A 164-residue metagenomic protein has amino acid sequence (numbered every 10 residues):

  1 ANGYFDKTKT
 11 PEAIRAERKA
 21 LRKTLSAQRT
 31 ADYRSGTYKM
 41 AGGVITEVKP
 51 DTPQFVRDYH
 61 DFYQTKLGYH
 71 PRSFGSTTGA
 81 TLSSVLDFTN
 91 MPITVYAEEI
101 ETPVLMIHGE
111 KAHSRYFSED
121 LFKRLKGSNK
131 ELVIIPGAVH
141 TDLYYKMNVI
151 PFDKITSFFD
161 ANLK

Functional and structural regions predicted by a protein language model:
A1-F5, H113-Y116, H140-D142: Flexible loop/turn segments at secondary-structure boundaries
A1-T65: Alpha/beta-hydrolase-fold enzymes
Y63-S83: Flexible internal linker/loop segments at domain or repeat junctions
T78-Y96, T102: Active-site nucleophile elbow and catalytic-triad environment of alpha/beta-hydrolase enzymes
E99-I100, M106-H108: Short beta-strand/loop motif that positions the catalytic acidic residue of the alpha/beta-hydrolase fold
H108-E131: Conserved loop-alpha-helix segment in the C-terminal half of the alpha/beta-hydrolase fold that carries the catalytic
A138-V149: Catalytic histidine-centered segment of alpha/beta-hydrolase-like enzymes
K154-N162: C-terminal alpha-helix
